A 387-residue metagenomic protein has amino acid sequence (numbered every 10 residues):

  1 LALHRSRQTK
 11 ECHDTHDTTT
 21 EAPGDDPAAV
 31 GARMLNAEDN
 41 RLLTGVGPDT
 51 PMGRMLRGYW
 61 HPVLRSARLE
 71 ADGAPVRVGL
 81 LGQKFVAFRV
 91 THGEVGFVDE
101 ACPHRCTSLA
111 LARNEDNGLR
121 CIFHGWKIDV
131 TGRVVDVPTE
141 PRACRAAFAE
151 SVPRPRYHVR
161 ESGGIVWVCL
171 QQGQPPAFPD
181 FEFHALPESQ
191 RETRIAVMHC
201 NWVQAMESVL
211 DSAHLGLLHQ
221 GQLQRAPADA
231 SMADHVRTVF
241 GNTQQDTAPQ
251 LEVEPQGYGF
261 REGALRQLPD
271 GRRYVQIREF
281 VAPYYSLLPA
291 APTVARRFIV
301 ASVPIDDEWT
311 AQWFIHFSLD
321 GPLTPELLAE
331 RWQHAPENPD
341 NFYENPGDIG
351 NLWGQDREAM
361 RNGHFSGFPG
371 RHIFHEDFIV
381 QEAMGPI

Functional and structural regions predicted by a protein language model:
A2-D14: Short, Lys/Arg-enriched N-terminal segments with co-localized hydrophobic residues within the first ~10-30 amino acids
L3-R5, A37, G45, V253 (+1 more regions): Generic detector of low-complexity/intrinsically disordered segments and short hydrophobic N-terminal stretches
E11-A29, P48, E94, W167 (+1 more regions): C-terminal catalytic domain of Rieske-type non-heme iron oxygenases
H13, D17-A22, L64-R191, Q250 (+1 more regions): Rieske [2Fe-2S] iron-sulfur-binding domain
E21-K84: Zn-dependent metallo-beta-lactamase
A32-G45, G53-R54, R77-V78, V86 (+4 more regions): Short low-complexity stretches enriched in small and charged residues
R57, P153, R160-S162, R296 (+1 more regions): A short, structural micro-pattern
Y59-H61, L81-Q83, P155, Y258 (+1 more regions): Short beta-strand or tight-loop elements that sit immediately N-terminal to catalytic metal-binding acidic residues
